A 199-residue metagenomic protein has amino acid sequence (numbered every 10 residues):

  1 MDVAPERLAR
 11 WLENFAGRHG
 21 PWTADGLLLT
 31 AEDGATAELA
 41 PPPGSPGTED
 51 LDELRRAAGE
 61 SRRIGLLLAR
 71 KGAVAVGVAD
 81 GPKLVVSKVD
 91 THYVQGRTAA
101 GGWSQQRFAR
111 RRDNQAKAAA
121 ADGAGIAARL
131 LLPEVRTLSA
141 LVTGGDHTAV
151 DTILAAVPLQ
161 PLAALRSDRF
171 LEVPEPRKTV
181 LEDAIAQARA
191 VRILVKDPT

Functional and structural regions predicted by a protein language model:
M1-T199: Terminal alpha-helical anchor/extension segments at protein ends
